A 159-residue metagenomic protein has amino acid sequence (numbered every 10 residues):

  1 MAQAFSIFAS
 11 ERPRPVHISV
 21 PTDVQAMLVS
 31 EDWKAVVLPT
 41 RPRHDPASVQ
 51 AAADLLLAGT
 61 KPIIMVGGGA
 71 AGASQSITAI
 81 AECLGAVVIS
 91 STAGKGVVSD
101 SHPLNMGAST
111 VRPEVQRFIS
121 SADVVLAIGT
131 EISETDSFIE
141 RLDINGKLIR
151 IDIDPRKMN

Functional and structural regions predicted by a protein language model:
M1, F5-F8, S19-H102: Cofactor-pocket helix-loop regions in the catalytic cores of large enzyme subunits
M1-P13, D143-I144, P155: Internal gly/pro-rich beta-alpha loop/helix module that stabilizes soluble enzyme cofactors or their anionic handles
E11-R12, L38-P42, L84-V87, T110-P113 (+2 more regions): Short, surface-exposed linear patches
R14, G59-K61, G146: Nucleotide donor/acceptor-binding cores
P15, T78-I80, F118, E140: Amphipathic, positively biased hydrophobic alpha-helical segments used for protein targeting and membrane insertion
H17-S19, I63-M65, V125-I128, I149: Structural motif
G94-N159: Glycine-rich, acidic loop regions that bind phosphate or pyrophosphate groups
